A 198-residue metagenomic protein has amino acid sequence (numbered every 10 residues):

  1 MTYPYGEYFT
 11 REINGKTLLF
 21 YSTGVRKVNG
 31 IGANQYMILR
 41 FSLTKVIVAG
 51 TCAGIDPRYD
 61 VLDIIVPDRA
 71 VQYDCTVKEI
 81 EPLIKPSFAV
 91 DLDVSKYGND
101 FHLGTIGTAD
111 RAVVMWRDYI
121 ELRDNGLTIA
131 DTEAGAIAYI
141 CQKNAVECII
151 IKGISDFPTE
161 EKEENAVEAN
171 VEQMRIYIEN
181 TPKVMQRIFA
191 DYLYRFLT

Functional and structural regions predicted by a protein language model:
Y3-T198: Glycine-rich phosphate- or other oxyanion-binding loops that anchor nucleotides, phosphorylated ligands
